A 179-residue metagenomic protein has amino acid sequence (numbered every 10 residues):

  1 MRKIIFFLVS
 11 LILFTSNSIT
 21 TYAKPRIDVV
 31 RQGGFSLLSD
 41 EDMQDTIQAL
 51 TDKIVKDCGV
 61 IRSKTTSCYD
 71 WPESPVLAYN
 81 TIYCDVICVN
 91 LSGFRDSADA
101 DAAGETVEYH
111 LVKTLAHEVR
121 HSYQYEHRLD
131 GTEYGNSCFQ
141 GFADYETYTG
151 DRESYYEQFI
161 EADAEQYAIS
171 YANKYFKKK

Functional and structural regions predicted by a protein language model:
M1-I4: Positively charged n-region of N-terminal signal peptides that target proteins for export
F7-S16: Bacterial N-terminal signal peptides
T15-P25: Sec-dependent signal peptide cleavage junction
P25-I27, G33-I87: Auxiliary, metal-adjacent structural segments of Zn-dependent hydrolase domains
P25-L38, T147-K179: Long, well-structured alpha-helical subdomains associated with metal-dependent extracellular/ecto-lumenal hydrolases
E73-Y109, Y125: Active-site scaffold of zinc-dependent metalloenzymes
V107-Y123: Short alpha-helix carrying the canonical HExxH Zn2+-binding catalytic motif
Y109, Y125-Y156: Post-HEXXH active-site segment of zinc metalloproteases
